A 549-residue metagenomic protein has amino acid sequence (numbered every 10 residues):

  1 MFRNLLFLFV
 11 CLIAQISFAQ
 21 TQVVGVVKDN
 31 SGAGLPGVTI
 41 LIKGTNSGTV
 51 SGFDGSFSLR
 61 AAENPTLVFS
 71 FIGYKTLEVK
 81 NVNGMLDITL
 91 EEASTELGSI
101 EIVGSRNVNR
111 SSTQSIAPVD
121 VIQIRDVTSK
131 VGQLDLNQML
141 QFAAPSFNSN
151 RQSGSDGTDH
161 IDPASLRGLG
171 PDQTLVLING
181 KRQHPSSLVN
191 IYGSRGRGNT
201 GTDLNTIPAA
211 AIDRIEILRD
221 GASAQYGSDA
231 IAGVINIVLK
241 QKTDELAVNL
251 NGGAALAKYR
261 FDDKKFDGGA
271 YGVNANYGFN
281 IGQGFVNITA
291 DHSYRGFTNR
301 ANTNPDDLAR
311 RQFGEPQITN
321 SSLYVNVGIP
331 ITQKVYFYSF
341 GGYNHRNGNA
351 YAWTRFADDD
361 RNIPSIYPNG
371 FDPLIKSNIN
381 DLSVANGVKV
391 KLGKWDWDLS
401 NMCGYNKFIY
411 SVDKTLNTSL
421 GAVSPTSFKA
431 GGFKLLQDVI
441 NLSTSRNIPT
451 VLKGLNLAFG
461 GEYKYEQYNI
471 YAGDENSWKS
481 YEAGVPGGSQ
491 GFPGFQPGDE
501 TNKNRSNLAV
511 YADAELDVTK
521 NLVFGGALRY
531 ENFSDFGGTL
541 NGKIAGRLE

Functional and structural regions predicted by a protein language model:
V26-N30, A117-Q141, P163-L169, N199-N205 (+3 more regions): Short, polar/charged loop or turn motifs at beta-strand boundaries
K28-A33, V38-K43, T66-K75, N83-S129 (+1 more regions): Short, acidic, small-residue-rich periplasmic hinge/interaction motif at the N-terminus of Gram-negative outer-membrane
N46-S56: Short, acidic Ser/Thr/Gly-rich low-complexity loop/linker segments typical of extracellular and cell-surface proteins
F57-L59, K181-R219: Short acidic/polar hinge/loop motifs at secondary-structure boundaries that mediate gating or recognition
R60, N137-S186: Extracytoplasmic beta-strand/coil segments of soluble accessory domains associated with Gram-negative outer-membrane
G84-E91, L136-M139, A143, D162-A164 (+6 more regions): N-terminal periplasmic accessory domains that precede and gate Gram-negative outer-membrane beta-barrel machines
D244-A247, D262-A357, P364-Y367, P373-L392: Transmembrane beta-barrel wall of Gram-negative outer-membrane proteins
F371-A385, K391, C403, T415-V523: Outer-membrane beta-barrel transmembrane domain signature of Gram-negative proteins, especially the mid-to-C-terminal
